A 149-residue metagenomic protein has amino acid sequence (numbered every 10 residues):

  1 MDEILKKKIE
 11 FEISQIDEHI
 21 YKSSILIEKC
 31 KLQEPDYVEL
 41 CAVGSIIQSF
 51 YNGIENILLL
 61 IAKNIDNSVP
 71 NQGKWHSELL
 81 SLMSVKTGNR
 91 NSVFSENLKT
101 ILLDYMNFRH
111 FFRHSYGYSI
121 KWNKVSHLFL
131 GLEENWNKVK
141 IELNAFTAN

Functional and structural regions predicted by a protein language model:
M1-N149: Solvent-exposed interaction patches of small proteins and small membrane subunits
